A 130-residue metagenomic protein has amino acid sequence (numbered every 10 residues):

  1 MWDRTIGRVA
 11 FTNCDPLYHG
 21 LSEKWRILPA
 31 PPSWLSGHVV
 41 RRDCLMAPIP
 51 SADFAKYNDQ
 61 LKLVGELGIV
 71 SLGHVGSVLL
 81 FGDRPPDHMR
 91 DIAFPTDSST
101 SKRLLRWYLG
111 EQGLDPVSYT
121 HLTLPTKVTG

Functional and structural regions predicted by a protein language model:
M1-C44, P48-G68, V75, D87-H88: N-terminal hydrophobic or amphipathic helices and topogenic motifs
G20, E111-Q112, T123: Active-site catalytic microenvironments for nucleophilic, acid-base chemistry
W25-I27, P116-Y119: Generic structural signal for residues in well-ordered beta-strands
L45, D115, T126-K127: A very general structural signal that marks isolated residues within well-ordered alpha-helical segments
L67-S118: A conserved helix-loop-strand patch within extracytoplasmic ligand-binding domains of the periplasmic binding
T120-T126: Conserved small/polar residues in nucleotide/adenosyl-binding loops
G130: Cytosolic catalytic cores of cyclic-nucleotide second-messenger enzymes
